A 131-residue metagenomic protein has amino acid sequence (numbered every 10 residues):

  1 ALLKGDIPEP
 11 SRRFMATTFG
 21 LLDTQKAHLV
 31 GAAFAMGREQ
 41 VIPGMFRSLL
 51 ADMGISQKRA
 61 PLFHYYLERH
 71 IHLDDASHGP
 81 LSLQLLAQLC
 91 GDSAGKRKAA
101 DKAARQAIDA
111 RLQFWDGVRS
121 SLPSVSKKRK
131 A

Functional and structural regions predicted by a protein language model:
A1-A131: Non-heme di-metal
